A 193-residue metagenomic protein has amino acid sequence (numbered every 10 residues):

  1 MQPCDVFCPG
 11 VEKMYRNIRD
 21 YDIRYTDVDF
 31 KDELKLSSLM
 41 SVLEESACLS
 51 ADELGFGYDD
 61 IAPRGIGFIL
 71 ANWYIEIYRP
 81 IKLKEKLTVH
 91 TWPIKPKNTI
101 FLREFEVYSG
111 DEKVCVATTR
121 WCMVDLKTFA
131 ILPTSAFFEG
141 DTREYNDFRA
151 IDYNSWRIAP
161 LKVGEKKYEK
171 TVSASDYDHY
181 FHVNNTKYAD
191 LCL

Functional and structural regions predicted by a protein language model:
D5-H90, I94-L193: Terminal targeting signals and extreme-terminal segments of soluble enzymes
